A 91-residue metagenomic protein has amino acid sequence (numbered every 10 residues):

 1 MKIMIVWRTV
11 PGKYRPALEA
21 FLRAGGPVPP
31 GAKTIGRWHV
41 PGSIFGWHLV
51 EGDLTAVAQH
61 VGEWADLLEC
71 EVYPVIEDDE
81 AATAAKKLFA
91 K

Functional and structural regions predicted by a protein language model:
M1-K91: Conserved, structured core segments of small domains
